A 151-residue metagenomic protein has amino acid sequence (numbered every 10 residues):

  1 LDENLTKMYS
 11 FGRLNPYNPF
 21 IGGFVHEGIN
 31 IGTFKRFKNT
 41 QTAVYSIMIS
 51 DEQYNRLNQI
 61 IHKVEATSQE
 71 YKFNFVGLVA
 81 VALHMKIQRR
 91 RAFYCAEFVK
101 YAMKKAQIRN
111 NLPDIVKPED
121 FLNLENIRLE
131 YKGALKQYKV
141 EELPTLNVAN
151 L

Functional and structural regions predicted by a protein language model:
L1-I47, L78-I87: Glycine-rich catalytic cores of cysteine/serine-nucleophile enzymes that process amide/ester linkages in cell-envelope
N4, N15-N18, N30, N39 (+5 more regions): Detector for Asparagine
M8-R13, L57, I61, K100: Generic hydrophobic/packing signal
N30, K35-N39, M48-L78: A structural motif
S46-I49, Y131: Surface-exposed beta-strand edges and flanking loops
T67, Y71-L151: Activation targets extended, charge/polar-rich intrinsically disordered C-terminal tails
